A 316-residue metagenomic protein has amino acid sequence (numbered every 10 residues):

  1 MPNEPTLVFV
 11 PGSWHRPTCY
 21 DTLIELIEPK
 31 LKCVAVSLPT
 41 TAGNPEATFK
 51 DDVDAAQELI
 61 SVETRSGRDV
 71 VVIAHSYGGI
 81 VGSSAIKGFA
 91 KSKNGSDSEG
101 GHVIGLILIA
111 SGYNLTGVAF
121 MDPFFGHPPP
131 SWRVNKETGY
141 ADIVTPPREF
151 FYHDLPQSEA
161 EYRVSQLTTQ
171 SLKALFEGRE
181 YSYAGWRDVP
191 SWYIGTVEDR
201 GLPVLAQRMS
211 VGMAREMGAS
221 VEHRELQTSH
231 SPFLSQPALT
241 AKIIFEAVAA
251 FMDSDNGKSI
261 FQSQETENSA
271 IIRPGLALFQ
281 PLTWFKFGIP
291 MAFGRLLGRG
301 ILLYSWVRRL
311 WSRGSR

Functional and structural regions predicted by a protein language model:
P2-R68: Active-site catalytic motif of lipid deacylating hydrolases and related acyltransferases
G12-H15, S76-Y77, S111-G112: Active-site glycine-rich loops that stabilize anionic/oxyanionic intermediates across multiple enzyme folds
V72-I73, L106, Y193: Conserved alpha/beta-hydrolase fold motif
I73-G82: Gly/Ala-rich beta-loop-alpha elbow adjacent to hydrolase catalytic centers
K91-T138, I143, R208-M209, G257-G275 (+1 more regions): Flexible "cap/lid" loop of the alpha/beta hydrolase fold
G112-G185: Helix-rich cap/lid subdomain of alpha/beta-hydrolase
S171-F233: Conserved serine/cysteine hydrolase catalytic core
G218-R316: Catalytic active-site module of serine/aspartate enzymes centered on a nucleophile-bearing elbow/loop
